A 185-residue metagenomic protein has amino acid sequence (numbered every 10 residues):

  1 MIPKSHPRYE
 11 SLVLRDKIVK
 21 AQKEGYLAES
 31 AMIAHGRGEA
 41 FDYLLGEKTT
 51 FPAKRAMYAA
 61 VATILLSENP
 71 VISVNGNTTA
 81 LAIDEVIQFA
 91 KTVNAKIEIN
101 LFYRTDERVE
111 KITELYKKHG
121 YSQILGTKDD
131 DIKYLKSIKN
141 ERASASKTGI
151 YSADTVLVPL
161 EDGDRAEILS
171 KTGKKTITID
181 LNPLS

Functional and structural regions predicted by a protein language model:
M1-K96, E107: Electropositive, gly/pro-rich neighborhoods at or near active sites that engage anionic ligands
I2-K4, L157, E161-S185: Glycine-rich, acidic loop regions that bind phosphate or pyrophosphate groups
L66, Y151-S152: Alpha-helix C-terminal capping/helix-to-coil transition sites in glycosyltransferase folds
N75-N77, L101-R104, L181-N182: Short, ordered loop/turn segments at secondary-structure junctions
Q88-R142: Long, charge-dense
F89, T148-G149, E167-L169: Hydrophobic/aromatic ligand-binding patch that stacks against planar heteroaromatic rings of cofactors or nucleotides
I132-Y151, L157-D164: Active-site glycine-rich loop that binds ribose-phosphate moieties when present
